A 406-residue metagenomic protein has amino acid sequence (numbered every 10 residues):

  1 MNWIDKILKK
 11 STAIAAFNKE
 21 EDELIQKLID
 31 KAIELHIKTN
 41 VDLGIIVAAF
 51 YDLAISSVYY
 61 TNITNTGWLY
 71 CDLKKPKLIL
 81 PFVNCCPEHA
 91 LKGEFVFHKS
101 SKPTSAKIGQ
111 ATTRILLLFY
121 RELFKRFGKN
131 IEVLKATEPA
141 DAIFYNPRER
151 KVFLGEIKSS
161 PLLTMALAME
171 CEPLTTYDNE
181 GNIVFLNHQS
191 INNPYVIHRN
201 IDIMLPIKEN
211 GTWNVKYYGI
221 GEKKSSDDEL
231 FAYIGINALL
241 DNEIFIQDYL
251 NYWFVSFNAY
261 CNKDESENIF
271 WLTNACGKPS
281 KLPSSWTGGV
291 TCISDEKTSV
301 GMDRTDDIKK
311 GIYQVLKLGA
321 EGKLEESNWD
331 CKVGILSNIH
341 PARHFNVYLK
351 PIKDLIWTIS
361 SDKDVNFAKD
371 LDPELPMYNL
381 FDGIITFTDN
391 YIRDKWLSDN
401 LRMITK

Functional and structural regions predicted by a protein language model:
M1-E138, N146-K151, P161, M165-Y218 (+1 more regions): Interdomain/boundary linker segments immediately adjacent to catalytic/signaling cores
A111, M302-K317, Y348-A368: Well-ordered, non-membrane alpha-helical segments in soluble/globular domains
G155: Conserved beta3 VAIK motif of the Hanks protein kinase fold
K158-R343: Catalytic cores of nucleic-acid endonucleases
P341-V347, R393-D394: Short, charged/polar "capping" segments at the starts of alpha-helices and the immediately preceding loops
H344-P351, R402: Intrinsically disordered, low-complexity regions enriched in serine/threonine
D354-K406: Polybasic (Lys/Arg-rich)
